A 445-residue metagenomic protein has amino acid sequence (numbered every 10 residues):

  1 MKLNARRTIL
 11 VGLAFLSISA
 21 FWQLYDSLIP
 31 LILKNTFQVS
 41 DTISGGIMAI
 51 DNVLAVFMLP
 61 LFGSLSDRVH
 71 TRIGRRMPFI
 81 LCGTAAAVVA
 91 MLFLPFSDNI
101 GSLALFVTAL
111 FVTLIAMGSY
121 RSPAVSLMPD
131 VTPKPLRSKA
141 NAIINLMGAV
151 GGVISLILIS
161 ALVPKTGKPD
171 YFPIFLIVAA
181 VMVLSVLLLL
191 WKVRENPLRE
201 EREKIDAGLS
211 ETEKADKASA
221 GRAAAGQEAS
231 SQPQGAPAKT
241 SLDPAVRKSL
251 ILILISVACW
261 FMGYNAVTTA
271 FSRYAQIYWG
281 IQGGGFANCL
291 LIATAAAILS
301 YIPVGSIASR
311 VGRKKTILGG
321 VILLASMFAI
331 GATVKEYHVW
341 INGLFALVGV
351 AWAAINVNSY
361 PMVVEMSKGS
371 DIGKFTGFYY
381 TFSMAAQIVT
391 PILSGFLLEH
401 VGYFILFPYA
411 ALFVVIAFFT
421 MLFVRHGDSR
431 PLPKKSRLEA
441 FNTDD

Functional and structural regions predicted by a protein language model:
M1-N4, R199-I255, R437-D445: Juxtamembrane intracellular "pre-TM" segments in multi-pass secondary transporters
S27-T42, T269-G285: Short amphipathic helix-loop junctions that connect adjacent transmembrane helices in Major Facilitator Superfamily/SLC
A55, K139-S160, Y380-T390: Glycine-rich segments within core transmembrane alpha-helices of 12-TM secondary carriers
L59-I73, S300-R313, L398: Helix-to-loop junctions at the C-terminal end of transmembrane segments in multipass secondary transporters
R75-R76, A161-A180, F396-V414: A membrane-interface helix-boundary motif in multi-pass transporters
R76-F93, K315-I330: Structural signature of the two symmetry-related core transmembrane helices
A90-L94, G101-S119, W340-A354: Hydrophobic core of transmembrane alpha-helices in multi-pass small-molecule transporters, especially MFS/SLC-type
S119-T132, A354-K368: Intracellular juxtamembrane helix-capping segments at the cytosolic ends of symmetry-related transmembrane helices
